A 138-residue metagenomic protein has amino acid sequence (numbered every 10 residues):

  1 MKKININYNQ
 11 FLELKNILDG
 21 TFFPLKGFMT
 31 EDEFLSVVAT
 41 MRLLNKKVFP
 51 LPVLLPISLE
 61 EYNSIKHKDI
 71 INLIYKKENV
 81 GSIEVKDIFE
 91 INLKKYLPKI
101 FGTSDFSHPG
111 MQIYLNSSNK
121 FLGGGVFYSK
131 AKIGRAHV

Functional and structural regions predicted by a protein language model:
M1-R135: Non-catalytic terminal extensions that flank enzyme cores
